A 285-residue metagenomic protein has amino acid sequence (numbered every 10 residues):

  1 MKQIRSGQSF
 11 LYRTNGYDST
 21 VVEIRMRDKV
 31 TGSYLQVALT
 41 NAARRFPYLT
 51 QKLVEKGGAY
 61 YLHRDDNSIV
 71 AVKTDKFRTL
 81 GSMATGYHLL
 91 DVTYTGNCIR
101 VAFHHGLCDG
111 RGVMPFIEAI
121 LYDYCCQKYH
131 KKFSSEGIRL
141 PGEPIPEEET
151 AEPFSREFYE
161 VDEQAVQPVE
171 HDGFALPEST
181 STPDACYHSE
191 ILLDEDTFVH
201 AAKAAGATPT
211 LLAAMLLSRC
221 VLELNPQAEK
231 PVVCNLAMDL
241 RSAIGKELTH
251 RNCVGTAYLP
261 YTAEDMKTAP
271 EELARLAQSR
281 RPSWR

Functional and structural regions predicted by a protein language model:
M1-G57, N67-D91, L222-R285: Acyl-thioester-dependent acyl-group transfer interface
K2-Q3, L107-P115, A119-H200: Non-catalytic, low-complexity flexible loops and terminal extensions
S19-V21, G96-C98, C186: Short, solvent-exposed beta-strand edge segments and adjacent coil->beta transition regions
R27-A43, A102-E118, Y187-P226: Acyl activation and transfer enzymes in specialized metabolism, enriched for ANL adenylate-forming modules
A59-Y60, I99: Hydrophobic residues embedded in beta-strands of well-ordered beta-sheets
H63-S68, F103-L107: Secondary-structure transition/turn motif
L90-T95, V166-P168: A short acidic-Thr-Gly-centered motif at the start of a beta-strand
G96-C108, Y258-P260: Short acidic, glycine/Ser/Thr-rich loop/turn "cap" segments at secondary-structure junctions
